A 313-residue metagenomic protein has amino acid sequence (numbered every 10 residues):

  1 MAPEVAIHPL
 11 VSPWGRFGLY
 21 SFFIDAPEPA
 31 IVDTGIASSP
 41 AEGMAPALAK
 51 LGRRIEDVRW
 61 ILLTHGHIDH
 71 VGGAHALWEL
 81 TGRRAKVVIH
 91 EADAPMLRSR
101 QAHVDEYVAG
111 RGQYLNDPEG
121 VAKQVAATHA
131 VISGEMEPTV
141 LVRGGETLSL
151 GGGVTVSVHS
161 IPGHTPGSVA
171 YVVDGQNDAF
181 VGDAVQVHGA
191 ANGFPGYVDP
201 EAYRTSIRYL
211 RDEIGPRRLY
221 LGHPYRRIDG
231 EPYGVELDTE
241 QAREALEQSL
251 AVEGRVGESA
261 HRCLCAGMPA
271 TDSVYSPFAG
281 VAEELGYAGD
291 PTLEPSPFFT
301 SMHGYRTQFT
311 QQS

Functional and structural regions predicted by a protein language model:
M1-R53, A170-Q186: Conserved beta-strand hairpin/beta-sheet module of binuclear metal-dependent hydrolase folds, prominently
F23, L141-V173, D178: Core dinuclear metal-dependent hydrolase active-site scaffold
V32-G35, V58-G66, V87-H90, S160-G163 (+2 more regions): Active-site neighborhood of phospho(di)ester-bond hydrolases with catalytic His/Asp-centered motifs
I36-E42, A49-S149: Active-site HxH/HxHxD metal-binding segment of metal-dependent hydrolases
S38-S39, G66-V71, A94-L97, T165-S168 (+2 more regions): Active-site environment of divalent metal-dependent phosphoester hydrolases
L80, P200-D272: Divalent-metal (often Zn2+) His-rich catalytic cores of metallo-beta-lactamase-fold enzymes
F180, H188-A202: Extended hydrophobic/aromatic segments used for targeting, binding, or gating
E258-S313: C-terminal regulatory/interaction regions
